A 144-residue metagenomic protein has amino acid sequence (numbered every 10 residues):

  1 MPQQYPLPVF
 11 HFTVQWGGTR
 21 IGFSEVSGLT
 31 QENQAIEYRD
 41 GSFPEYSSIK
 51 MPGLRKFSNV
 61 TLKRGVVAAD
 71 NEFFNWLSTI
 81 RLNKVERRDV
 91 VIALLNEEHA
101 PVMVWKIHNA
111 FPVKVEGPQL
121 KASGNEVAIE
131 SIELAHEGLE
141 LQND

Functional and structural regions predicted by a protein language model:
M1-D144: Glycine-rich, low-complexity intrinsically disordered segments
